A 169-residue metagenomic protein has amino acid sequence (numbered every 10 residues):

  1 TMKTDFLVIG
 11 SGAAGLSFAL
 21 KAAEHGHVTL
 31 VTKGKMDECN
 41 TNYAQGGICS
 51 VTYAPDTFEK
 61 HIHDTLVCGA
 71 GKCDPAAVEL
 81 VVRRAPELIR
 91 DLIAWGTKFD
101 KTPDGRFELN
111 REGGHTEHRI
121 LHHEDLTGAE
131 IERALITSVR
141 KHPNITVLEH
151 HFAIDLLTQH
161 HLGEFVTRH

Functional and structural regions predicted by a protein language model:
M2-T4: Core beta-strand elements of the Rossmann-like FAD/NAD(P) dinucleotide-binding domain in flavoenzyme oxidoreductases
F6-L30: N-terminal Rossmann-like FAD-binding beta1-loop-alpha1 element of flavoenzymes
T32-H169: Conserved N-terminal/central alpha/beta ligand/cofactor-binding core
